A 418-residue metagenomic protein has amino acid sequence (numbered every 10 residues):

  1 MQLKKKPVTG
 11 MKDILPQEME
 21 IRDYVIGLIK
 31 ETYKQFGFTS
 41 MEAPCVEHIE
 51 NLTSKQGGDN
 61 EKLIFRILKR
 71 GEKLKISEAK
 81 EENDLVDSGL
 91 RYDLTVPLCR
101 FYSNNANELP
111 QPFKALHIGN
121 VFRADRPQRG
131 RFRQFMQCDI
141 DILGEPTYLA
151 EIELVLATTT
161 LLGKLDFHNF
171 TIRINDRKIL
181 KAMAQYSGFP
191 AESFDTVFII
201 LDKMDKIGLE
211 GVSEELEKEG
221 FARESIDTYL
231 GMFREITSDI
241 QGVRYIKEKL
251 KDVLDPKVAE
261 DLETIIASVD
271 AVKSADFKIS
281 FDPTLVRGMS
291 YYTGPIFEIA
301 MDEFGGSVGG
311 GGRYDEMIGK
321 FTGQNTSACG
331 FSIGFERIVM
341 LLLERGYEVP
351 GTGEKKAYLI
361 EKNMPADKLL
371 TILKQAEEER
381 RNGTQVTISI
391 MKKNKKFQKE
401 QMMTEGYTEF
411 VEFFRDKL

Functional and structural regions predicted by a protein language model:
M1-Y92, V96, I152-L156, R173: TRNA-binding/sensing appendages of the translation machinery
E18-F36, E47-H48, E82-L85, D93-N107 (+2 more regions): Positively charged, Gly/Ser-enriched RNA/tRNA-binding surfaces
L52-T53, K181, K203, Q398: Short Asp/Glu-rich motifs
K55-D59, Y186-G188, P295, M402-T404: Short low-complexity, flexible loop/linker segments enriched in glycine and/or proline with clustered acidic
N60-I76, G188-V212: Acidic, His- and aromatic-enriched active-site or binding-groove loops in soluble protein domains that engage sugars
F132-C138, I174-A182: Short, conserved phosphate-binding/catalytic loop or strand-edge motifs used in phosphoryl-/nucleotidyl-transfer
A157-K164, K178-Y186: Hydrophobic mid-domain F-helix/FG-region of cytochrome P450s
N169-K178, V197, S280-V286: Short, surface-exposed recognition loops or helix-turn segments adjacent to catalytic cores
